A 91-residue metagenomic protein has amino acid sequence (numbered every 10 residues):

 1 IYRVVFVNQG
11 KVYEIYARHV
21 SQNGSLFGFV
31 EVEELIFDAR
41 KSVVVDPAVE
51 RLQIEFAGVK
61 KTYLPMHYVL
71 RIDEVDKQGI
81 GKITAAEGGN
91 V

Functional and structural regions predicted by a protein language model:
I1-V91: Eukaryotic intrinsically disordered, low-complexity regulatory linkers and tails enriched in Ser/Thr/Pro
